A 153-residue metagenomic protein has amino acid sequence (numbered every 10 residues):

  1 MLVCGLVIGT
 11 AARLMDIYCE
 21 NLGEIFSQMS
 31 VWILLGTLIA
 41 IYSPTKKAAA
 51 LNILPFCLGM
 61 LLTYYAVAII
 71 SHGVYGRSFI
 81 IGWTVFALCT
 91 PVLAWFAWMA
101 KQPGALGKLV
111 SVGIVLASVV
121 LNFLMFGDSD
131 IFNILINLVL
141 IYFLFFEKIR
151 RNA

Functional and structural regions predicted by a protein language model:
M1-I53: N-terminal topogenic module of multi-pass integral membrane proteins
A11-I17, Y65-V74, N122-D128: Juxtamembrane "helix-exit" motif on the non-cytosolic side of transmembrane helices
V31-T37, L61, F86-L93, N137-I149: Alpha-helical transmembrane segments and their membrane-interface exit regions
I41-I53, W98-L109, R150-N152: Membrane-helix interface "capping/anchor" motifs
L51-M60, K108-V119, A153: Central hydrophobic cores of alpha-helical transmembrane segments in multi-pass integral membrane proteins
F79, W83, G127-V139: Loop-to-transmembrane alpha-helix initiation sites
W83-L106: Short helix-perturbing small/polar motifs within transmembrane alpha-helices
M99-G107, V119-N133, F145-R150: Membrane-helix boundary connector in multi-pass membrane proteins
